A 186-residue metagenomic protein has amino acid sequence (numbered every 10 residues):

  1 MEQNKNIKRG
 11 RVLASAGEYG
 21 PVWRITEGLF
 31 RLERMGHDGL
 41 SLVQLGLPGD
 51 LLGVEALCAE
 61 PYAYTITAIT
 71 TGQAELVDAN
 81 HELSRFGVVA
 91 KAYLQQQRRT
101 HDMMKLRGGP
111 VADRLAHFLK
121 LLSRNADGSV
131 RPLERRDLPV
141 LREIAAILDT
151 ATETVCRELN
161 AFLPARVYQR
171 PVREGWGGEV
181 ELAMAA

Functional and structural regions predicted by a protein language model:
M1-N6, V89: A short glycine-rich, His/Asp/Glu-containing loop-to-beta-strand
N6-T71: Cyclic nucleotide-binding regulatory domains
A14-G17, L106-R107, R136: A short beta-turn/loop motif at secondary-structure boundaries
R31, Q73-E75, G177: General beta-strand recognition
T70-E82: A short hydrophobic beta-strand segment most commonly corresponding to one strand of the jelly-roll/cupin
N80-A116: A small-molecule sensor/coupling module
F118-L122: Short amphipathic alpha-helical elements of helix-turn-helix/winged-helix folds
R124-A186: Phosphate-/nucleic-acid-contacting segments
